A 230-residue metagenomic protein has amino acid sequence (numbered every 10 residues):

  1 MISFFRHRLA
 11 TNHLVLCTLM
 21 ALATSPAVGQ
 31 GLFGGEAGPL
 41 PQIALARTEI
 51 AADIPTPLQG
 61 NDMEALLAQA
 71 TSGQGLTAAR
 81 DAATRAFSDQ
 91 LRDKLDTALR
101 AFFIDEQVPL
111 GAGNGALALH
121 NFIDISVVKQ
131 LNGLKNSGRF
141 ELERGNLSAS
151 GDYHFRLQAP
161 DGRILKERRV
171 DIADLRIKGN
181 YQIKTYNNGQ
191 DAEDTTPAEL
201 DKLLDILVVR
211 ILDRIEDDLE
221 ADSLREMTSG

Functional and structural regions predicted by a protein language model:
I2-V15: Bacterial N-terminal signal peptides that target proteins for export
N12-T24: Bacterial N-terminal signal peptides
A27-V108, G113-G115, D213-G230: A structural "domain/chain start" motif
Q30-P39, A159-G230: C-terminal/domain-edge helix-coil "capping" segments
G31, G113-E167: Surface-exposed short loop/turn segments
T48, D53-M63, S126-V128, H154 (+2 more regions): Generic structural motif
G73-T84, N132-E143, T185-E193: Flexible, solvent-exposed loop segments that connect beta-strands
A79, A83, F87, L91 (+2 more regions): Extracytoplasmic/periplasmic, Sec-exported soluble proteins
